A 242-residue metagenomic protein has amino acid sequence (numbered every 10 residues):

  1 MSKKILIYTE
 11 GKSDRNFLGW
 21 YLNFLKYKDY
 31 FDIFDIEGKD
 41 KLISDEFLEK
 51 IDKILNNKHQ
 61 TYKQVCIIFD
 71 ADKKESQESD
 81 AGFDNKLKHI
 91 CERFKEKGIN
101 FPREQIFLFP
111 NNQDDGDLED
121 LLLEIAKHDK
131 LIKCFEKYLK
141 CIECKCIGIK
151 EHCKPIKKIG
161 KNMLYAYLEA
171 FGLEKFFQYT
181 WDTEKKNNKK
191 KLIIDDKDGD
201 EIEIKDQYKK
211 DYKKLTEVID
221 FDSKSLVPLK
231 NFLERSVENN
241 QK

Functional and structural regions predicted by a protein language model:
M1-K39, S44, I67: Short, acidic loop-beta-alpha module within alpha/beta folds
Y21-F31, L48-K242: C-terminal accessory helical subdomains adjacent to catalytic cores in phosphodiester- and nucleotide-handling enzymes
